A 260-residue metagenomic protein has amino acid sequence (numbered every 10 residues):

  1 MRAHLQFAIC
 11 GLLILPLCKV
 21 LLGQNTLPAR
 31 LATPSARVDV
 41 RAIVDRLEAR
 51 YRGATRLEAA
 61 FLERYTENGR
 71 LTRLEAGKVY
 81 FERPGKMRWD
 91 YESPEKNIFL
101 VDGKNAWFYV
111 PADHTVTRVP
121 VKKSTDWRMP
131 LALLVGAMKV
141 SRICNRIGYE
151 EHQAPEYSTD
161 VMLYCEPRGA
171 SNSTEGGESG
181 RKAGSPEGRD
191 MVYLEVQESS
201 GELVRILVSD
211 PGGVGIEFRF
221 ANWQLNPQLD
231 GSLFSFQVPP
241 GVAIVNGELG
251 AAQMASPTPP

Functional and structural regions predicted by a protein language model:
M1-I9: Bacterial N-terminal signal peptides that target proteins for export
A8-V20: Bacterial N-terminal signal peptides
K19-R73, V238-G241, V245-P260: N-terminal leader/targeting segments and the immediate start of mature chains
N25-L27, K78-P130, I216-R219: An acidic-aromatic
R64-E67, D113, G213: Hydrophobic lipid-interacting interfaces of membrane-associated proteins
L74-A76, E95, D102-G103, E187-V192 (+1 more regions): Short, surface-exposed coil-to-beta transition loops
T117, V140-G241, N246: Gly/Pro-enriched, hydrophobic low-complexity segments that function as extracytoplasmic propeptides/linkers
